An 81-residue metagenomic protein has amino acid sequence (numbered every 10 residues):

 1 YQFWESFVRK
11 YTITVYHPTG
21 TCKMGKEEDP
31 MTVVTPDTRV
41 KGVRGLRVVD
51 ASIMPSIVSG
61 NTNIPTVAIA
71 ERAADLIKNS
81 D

Functional and structural regions predicted by a protein language model:
F3-D81: C-terminal structured subdomain/cap of oxidoreductase catalytic cores
